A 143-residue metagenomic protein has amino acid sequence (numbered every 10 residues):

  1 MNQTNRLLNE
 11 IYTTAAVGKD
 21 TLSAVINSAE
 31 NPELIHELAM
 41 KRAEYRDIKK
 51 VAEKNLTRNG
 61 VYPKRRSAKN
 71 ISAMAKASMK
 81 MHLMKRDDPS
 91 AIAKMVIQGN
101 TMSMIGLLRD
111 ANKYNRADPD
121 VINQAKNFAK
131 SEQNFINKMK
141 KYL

Functional and structural regions predicted by a protein language model:
M1-A29, A91-N115: Alpha-helical bundle segments that constitute or directly flank the non-heme di-iron/ferroxidase center
Q3-I11, P32-K50, P89-V96, P119-S131: Alpha-helical scaffold segments that form or flank carboxylate-/histidine-based iron centers
I11, G18, V25, I48 (+6 more regions): Amphipathic alpha-helices that form helix-helix packing interfaces
V17, M40-D47, N70, A77: Long, non-catalytic architectural segments outside compact domain cores
A29-P32, A52-N55, N59, Y114 (+1 more regions): Hydrophobic stripe of amphipathic alpha-helices that form coiled-coil interfaces
K50, K54-M104: Carboxylate-rich helix-loop segments that flank metal/cofactor sites and access channels in metalloenzymes
I92, G99-L143: Preference for long, well-ordered alpha-helical segments
